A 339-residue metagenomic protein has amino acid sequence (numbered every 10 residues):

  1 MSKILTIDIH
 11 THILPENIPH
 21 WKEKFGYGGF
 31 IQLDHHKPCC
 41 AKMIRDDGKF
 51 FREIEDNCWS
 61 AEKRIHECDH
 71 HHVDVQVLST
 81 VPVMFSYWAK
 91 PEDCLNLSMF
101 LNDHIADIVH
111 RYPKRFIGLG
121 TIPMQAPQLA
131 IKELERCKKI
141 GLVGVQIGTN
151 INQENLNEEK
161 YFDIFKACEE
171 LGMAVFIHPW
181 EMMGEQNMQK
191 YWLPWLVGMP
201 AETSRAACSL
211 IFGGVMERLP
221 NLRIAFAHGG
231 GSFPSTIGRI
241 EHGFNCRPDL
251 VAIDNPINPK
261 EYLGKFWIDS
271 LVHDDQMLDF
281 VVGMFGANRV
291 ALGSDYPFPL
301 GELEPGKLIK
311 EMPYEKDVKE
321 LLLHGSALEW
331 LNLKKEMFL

Functional and structural regions predicted by a protein language model:
S2-I9, E16-V75, D103-R111, K132-R136 (+4 more regions): Mid-to-C-terminal alpha-helical segments outside catalytic/metal-binding sites
P15-E16, V145: Carbohydrate transferase catalytic cores enriched for Leloir-type hexosyltransferases
G48-D56, I65-A89, R115-P123, V143-I147: Divalent metal-dependent hydrolysis catalytic cores, especially in the metallo-beta-lactamase
I54-W59, S86, M124-A130, N152-E159 (+3 more regions): Acidic-and-aromatic substrate-binding clefts and catalytic sites of carbohydrate-active enzymes
V81-L95, Q125-Q128, K190-L193: Surface-exposed, active-site-proximal loop segments in enzymatic domains
C94-L101, N157-D163: Charged helix-capping and loop-helix junction motifs
M124, P179-M183, Y296-F298: Short glycine-enriched loops at secondary-structure junctions
L134-R289: Catalytic pocket-lining loop regions of alpha/beta-barrel enzymes, especially the amidohydrolase/enolase/GH5 lineages
